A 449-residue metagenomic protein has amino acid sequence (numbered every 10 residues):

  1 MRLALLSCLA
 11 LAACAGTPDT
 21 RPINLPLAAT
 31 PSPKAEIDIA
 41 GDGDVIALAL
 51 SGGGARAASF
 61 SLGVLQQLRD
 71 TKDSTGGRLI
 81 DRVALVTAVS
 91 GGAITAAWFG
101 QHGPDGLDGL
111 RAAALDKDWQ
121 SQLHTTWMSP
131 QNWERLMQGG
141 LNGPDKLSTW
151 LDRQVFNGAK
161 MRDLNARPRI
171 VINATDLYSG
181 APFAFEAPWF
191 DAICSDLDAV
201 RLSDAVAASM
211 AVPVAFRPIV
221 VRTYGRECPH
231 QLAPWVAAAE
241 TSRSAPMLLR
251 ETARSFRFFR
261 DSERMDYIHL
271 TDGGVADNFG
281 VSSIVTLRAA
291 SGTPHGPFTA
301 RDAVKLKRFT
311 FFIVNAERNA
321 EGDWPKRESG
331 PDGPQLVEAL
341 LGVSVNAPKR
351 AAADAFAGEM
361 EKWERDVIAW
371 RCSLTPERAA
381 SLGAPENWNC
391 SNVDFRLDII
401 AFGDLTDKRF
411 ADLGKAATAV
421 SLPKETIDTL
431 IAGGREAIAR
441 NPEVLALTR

Functional and structural regions predicted by a protein language model:
M1-C14: Sec-dependent bacterial lipoprotein signal peptides
A13-R449: Catalytic domains of lipid- and phosphate-ester/thioester hydrolases
